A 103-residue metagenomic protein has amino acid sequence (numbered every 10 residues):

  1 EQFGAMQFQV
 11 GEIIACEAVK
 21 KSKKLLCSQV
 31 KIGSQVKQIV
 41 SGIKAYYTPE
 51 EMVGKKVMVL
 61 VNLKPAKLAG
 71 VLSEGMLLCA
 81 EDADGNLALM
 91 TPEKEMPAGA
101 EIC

Functional and structural regions predicted by a protein language model:
E1-C103: Phosphate-backbone binding interfaces of nucleic-acid-interacting proteins
